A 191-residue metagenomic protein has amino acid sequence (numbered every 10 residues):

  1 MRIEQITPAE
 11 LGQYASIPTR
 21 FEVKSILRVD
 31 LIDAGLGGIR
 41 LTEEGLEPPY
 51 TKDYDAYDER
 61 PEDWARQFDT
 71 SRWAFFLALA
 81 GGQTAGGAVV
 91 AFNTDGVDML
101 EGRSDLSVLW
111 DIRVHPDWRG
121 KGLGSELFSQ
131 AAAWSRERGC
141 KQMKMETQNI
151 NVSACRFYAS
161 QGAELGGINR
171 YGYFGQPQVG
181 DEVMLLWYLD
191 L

Functional and structural regions predicted by a protein language model:
P8, S16, R20-R28, I32-L106 (+4 more regions): Acetyl-CoA-dependent GNAT
A9-G12, V152-S153: Short alpha-helical
R20-E22, M143, G166: A local structural micro-motif
V114, G120-A133, E137, R156-S160: Conserved acetyl-CoA-binding loop-helix of GNAT-fold acetyltransferases
K141, Q148-C155, Q161-E164, Y171-L191: C-terminal "cap" of GNAT-fold acetyltransferases
